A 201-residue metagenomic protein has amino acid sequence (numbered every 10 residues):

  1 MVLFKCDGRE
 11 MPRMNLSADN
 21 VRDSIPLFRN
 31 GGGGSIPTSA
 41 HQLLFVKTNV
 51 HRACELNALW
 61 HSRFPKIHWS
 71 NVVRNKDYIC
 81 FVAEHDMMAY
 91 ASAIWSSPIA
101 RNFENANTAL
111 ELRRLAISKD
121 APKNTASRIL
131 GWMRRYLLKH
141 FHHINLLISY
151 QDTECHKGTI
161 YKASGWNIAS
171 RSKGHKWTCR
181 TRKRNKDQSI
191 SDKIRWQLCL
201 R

Functional and structural regions predicted by a protein language model:
M1-T38: Charged, low-complexity intrinsically disordered segments and flexible loops
I25-S70: Short amphipathic alpha-helix that is part of the acyltransferase structural core
L44-K47, H85, A91-D192: Acyl-donor binding region in acyl/amide transferases
N49, A53, H61, P65-K66 (+2 more regions): Extended mixed-charge, aromatic/glycine-enriched low-complexity segments
N71-V72, S149: A short acidic/basic microdomain associated with nuclease active sites
V72-V82, M87, H142: A short helix-loop-beta-strand connector motif used in the catalytic cores of GNAT acetyltransferases and, in some
Y78, S191-W196: Short hydrophobic/aromatic beta-strand or adjacent loop that forms the aromatic wall/cage of a ligand/substrate-binding
Q197-R201: Short beta-strand-to-coil "C-cap" segments at the C-terminal boundary of structured domains/repeats, marking
